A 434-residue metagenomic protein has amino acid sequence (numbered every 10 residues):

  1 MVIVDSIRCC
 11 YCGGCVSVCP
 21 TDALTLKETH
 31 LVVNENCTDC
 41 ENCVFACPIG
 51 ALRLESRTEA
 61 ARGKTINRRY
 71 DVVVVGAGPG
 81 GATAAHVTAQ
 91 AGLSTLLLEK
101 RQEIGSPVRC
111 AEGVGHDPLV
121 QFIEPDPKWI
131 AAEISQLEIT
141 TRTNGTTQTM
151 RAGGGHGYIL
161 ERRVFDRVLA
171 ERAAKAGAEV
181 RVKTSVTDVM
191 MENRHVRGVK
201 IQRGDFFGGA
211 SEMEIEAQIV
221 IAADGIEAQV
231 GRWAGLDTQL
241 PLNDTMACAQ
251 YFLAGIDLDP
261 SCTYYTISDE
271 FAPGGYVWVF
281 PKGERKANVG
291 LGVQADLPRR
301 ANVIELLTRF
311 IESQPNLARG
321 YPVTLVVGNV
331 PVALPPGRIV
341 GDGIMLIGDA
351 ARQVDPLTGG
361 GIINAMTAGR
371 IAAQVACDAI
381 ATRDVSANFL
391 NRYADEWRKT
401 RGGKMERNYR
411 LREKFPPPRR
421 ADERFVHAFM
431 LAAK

Functional and structural regions predicted by a protein language model:
M1-Y11, D22-D39, L52-R69: Ferredoxin-like iron-sulfur electron-transfer modules
T38, G78-P79, E103, I363: Residue-level detector of alpha-helix initiation sites
I66-G80: Beta1/beta-strand and adjacent pyrophosphate-binding region of the FAD-binding site in flavoprotein oxidoreductases
V73, H86-R109: Glycine-rich FAD pyrophosphate-binding loop
A91, R172-A318, R352: Predominantly flavin-linked oxidoreductase catalytic cores and closely associated redox partners
G105-I139: N-terminal FAD cofactor-binding segment of flavoenzymes
V186-D188, L297-V375: FAD/FMN-dependent oxidoreductases across multiple families
C377-K434: C-terminal helical "tail/cap" subdomain of flavin- and related membrane-associated enzymes
